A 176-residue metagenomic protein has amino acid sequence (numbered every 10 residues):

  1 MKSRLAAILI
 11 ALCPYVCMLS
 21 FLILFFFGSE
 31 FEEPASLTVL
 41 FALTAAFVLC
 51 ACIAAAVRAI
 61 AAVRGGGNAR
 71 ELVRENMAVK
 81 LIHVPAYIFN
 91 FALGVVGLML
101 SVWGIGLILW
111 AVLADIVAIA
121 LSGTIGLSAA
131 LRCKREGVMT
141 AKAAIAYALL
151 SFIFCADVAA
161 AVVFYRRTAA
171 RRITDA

Functional and structural regions predicted by a protein language model:
M1, E30-A35, V63-N76, K134-K142: Membrane-interface helix-boundary motifs at transmembrane edges
R4-F21: Alpha-helical transmembrane segments
L22-E33, A92-G104: Juxtamembrane "helix-exit" motif on the non-cytosolic side of transmembrane helices
E33-C50, I108-V117: Alpha-helical transmembrane segments
I53-E75, L98-S101: Membrane-helix interface/capping segments
A55-A59, I116-E136: Alpha-helical transmembrane segments in multipass membrane proteins, preferentially the mid-helix core
R70-N90, I145-I153: Transmembrane alpha-helical segments of multi-pass membrane proteins
A146-R166: Hydrophobic, aromatic-rich membrane-embedded alpha-helical segments
